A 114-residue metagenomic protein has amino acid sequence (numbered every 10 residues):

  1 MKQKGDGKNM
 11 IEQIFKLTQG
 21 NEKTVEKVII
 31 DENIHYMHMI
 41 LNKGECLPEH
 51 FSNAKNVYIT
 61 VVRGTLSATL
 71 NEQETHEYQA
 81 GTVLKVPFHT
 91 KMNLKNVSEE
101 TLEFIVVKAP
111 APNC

Functional and structural regions predicted by a protein language model:
M1-H35, P48-E49: A short, N-terminal "cap"/entry segment at the start of jelly-roll beta-barrel domains of the cupin/DSBH fold
H35-N53: Conserved short histidine dyad/triad with adjacent acidic residue
H38, Y58, Q73-T75: Short, surface-exposed secondary-structure edge patches
K55-L66, N71: Glycine- and acidic-residue-biased ligand/ion/polar-headgroup-sensing regions
Q73-F88: Short acidic-glycine-tyrosine-enriched beta hairpin
F88-N113: Ligand-binding loop in jelly-roll beta-barrel domains
